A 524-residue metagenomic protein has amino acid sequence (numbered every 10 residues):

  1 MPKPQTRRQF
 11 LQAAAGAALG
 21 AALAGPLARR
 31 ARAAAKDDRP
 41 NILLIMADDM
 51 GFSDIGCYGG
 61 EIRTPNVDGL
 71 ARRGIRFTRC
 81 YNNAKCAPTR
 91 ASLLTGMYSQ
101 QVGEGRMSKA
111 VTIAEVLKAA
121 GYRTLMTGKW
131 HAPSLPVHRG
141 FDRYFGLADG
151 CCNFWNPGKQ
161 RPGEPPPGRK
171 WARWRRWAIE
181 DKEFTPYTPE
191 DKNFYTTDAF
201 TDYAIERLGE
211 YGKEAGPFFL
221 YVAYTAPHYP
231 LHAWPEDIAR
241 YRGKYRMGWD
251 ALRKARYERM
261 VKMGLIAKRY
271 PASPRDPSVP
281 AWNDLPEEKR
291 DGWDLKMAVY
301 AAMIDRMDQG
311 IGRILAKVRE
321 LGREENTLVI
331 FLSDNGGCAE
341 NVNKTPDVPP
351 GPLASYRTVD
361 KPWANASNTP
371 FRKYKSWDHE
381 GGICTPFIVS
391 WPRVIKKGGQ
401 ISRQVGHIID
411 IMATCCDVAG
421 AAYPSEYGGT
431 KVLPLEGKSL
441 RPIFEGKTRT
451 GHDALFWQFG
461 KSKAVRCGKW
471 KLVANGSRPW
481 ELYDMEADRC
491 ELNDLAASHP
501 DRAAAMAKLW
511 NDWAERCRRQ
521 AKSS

Functional and structural regions predicted by a protein language model:
P2-G476, W480, M485-E515, R519-K522: Formylglycine-dependent sulfatase
